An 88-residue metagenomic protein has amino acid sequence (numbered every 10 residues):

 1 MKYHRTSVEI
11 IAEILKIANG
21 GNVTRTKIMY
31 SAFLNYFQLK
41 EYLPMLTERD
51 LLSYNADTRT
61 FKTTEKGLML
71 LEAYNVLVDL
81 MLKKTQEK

Functional and structural regions predicted by a protein language model:
M1-A12: Short alpha-helical segments that sit at the start of domains
I14-A18: Short helix-to-turn junction characteristic of helix-turn-helix DNA-binding domains, especially the helix
N22-S31: Short acidic, hydrophobic short linear motifs in intrinsically disordered regions
F33-E48: Short amphipathic alpha-helical interaction segments
T47-T58: A short, conserved structural fragment
R59-Y74: Basic, amphipathic "hinge/linker" alpha-helix immediately C-terminal to the N-terminal HTH DNA-binding motif
V76-K88: Amphipathic alpha-helical dimerization/coiled-coil segments that flank or bridge DNA-binding/regulatory modules
